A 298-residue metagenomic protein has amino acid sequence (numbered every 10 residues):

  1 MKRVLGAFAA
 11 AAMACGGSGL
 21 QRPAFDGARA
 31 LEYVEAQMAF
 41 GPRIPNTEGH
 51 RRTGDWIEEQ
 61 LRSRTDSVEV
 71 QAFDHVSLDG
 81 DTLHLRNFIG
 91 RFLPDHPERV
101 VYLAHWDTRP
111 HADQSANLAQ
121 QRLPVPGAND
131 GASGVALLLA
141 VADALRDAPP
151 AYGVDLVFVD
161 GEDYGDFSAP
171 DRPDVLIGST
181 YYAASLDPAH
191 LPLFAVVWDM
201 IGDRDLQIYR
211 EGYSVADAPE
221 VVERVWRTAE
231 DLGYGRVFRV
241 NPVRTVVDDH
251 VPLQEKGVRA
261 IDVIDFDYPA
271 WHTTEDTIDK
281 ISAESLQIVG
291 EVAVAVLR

Functional and structural regions predicted by a protein language model:
L20-A24, A39-G49, H75-D79, Q121-A132 (+5 more regions): Second-shell loop/turn segments in exported
R29-A36, R52, W56-S63, S133-A140 (+7 more regions): Extracytoplasmic/secreted proteins, especially bacterial periplasmic and envelope-associated proteins
E35-D95: A non-catalytic alpha/beta surface segment that caps or lines the substrate-entry region of metallo-dependent hydrolase
I44-P45, D74-S77, D95-H96, W106-P110 (+4 more regions): Solvent-exposed loop/turn segments at secondary-structure junctions within structured extracellular/periplasmic domains
I89, V100-L103, D155-F158, L193-D199 (+1 more regions): Structural recognition of the beta-strand scaffold that forms the well-ordered cores of secreted hydrolase catalytic
R122-E220, T245: Acidic/histidine-rich catalytic neighborhood of metal-dependent amide-processing enzymes
F194, I201-R298: Active-site-adjacent substrate-binding region of metalloamidase/peptidase-like peptide-processing proteins
